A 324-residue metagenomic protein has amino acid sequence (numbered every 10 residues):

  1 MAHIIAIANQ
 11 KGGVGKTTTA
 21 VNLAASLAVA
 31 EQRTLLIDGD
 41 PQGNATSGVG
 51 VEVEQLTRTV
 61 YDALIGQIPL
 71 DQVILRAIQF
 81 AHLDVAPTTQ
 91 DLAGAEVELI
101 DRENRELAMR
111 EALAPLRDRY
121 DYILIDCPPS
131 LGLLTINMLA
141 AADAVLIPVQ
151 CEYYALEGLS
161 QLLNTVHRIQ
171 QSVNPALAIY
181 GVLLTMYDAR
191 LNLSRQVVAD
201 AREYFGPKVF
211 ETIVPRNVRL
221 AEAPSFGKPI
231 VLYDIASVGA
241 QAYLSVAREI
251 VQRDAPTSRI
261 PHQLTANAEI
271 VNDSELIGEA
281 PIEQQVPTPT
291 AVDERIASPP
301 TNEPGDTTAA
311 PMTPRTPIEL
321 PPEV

Functional and structural regions predicted by a protein language model:
M1-V324: P-loop NTP-binding core
